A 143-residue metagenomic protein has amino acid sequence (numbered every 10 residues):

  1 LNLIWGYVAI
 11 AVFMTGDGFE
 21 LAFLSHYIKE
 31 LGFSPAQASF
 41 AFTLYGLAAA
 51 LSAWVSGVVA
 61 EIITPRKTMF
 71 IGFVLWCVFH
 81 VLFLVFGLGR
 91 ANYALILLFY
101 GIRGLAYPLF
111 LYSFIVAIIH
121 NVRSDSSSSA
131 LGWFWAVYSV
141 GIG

Functional and structural regions predicted by a protein language model:
L1-G46: Helix-loop boundary and gating motifs at the non-cytosolic
G46-W54, G143: Residue-level signature of mid-helix packing/kink "hotspots" within the transmembrane helices of 12-pass Major
A53-T64: Helix-to-loop junctions at the C-terminal end of transmembrane segments in multipass secondary transporters
V74-R90: C-terminal ends and interior cores of transmembrane alpha-helices in multi-pass membrane transporters/permeases
Y93-L109: Hydrophobic core of transmembrane alpha-helices in multi-pass small-molecule transporters, especially MFS/SLC-type
L109-V122: Intracellular juxtamembrane helix-capping segments at the cytosolic ends of symmetry-related transmembrane helices
G132-G143: Glycine-rich segments within core transmembrane alpha-helices of 12-TM secondary carriers
